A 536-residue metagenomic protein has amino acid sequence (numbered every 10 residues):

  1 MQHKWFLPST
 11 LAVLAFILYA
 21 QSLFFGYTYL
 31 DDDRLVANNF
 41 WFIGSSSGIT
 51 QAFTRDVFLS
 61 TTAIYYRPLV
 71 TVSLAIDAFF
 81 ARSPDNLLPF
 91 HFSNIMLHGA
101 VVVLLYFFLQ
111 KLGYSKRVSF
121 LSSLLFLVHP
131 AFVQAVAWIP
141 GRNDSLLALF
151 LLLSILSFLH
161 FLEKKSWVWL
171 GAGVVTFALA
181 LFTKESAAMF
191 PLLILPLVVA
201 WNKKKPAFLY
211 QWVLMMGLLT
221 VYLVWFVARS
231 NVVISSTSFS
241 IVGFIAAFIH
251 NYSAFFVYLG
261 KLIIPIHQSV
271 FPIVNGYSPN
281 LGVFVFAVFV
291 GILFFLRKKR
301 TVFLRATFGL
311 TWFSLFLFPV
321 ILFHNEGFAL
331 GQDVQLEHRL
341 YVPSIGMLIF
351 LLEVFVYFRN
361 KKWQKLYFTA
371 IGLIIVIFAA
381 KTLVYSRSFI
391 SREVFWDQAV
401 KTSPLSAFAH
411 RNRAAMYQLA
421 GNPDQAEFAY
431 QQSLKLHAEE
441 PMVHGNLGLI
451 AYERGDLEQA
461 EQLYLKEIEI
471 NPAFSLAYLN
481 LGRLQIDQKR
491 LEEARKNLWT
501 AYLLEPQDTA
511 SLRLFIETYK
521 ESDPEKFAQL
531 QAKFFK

Functional and structural regions predicted by a protein language model:
M1-E453, L476, N480: Polytopic membrane enzymes that build or remodel cell-surface glycoconjugates and lipids
A399, Q432-S433, K466-E467, T500-A501 (+1 more regions): Canonical positions in the second alpha-helix
L419, E453, D487-Q488, E521-S522: Register position in tetratricopeptide repeats
L512-K536: Terminal, low-structured helical/coil segments at or just beyond the last alpha-helical repeat
